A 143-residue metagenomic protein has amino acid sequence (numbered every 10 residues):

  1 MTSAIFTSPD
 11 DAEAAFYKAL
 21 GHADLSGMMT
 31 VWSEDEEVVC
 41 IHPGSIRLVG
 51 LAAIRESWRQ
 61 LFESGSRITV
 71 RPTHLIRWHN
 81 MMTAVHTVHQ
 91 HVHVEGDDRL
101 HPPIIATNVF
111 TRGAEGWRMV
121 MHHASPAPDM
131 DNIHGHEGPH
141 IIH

Functional and structural regions predicted by a protein language model:
M1-G27, E37-H143: A beta-strand edge to alpha-helix "cap/lid" segment located at domain peripheries
V31-W32: Conserved catalytic core of Hanks-type protein kinase domains
